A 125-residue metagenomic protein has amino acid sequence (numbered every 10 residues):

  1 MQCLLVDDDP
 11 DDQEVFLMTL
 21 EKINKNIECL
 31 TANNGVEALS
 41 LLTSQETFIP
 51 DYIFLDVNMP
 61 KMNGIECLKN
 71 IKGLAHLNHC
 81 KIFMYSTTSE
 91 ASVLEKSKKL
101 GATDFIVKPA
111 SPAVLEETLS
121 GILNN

Functional and structural regions predicted by a protein language model:
P10-L30: Two-component/phosphorelay signaling modules centered on CheY-like receiver
E14, E66, S89-D104, V114-E117: Alpha4 helix (beta4-alpha4-beta5 surface) of REC/receiver domains from two-component response regulators
T31-T43, G64: Helix N-cap/capping motif at the beta->alpha junctions
S40, I65-N78: Short amphipathic alpha-helix used as the core "switch/output" element in two-component signaling
L55-D56: Active-site residues of response regulator receiver
M59-M62: Receiver (REC) domain active-site loop signature in two-component systems and cognate sites in sensor histidine kinases
K108: A Lys-centered signature of the CheY-like receiver
